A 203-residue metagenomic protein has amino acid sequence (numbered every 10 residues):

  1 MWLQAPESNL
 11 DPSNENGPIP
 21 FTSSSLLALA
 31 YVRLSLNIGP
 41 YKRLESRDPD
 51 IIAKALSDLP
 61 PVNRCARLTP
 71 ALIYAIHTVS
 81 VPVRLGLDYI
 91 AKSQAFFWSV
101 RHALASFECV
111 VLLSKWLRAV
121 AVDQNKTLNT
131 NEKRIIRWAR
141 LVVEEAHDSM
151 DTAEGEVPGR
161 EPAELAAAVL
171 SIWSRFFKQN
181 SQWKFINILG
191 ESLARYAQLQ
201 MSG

Functional and structural regions predicted by a protein language model:
M1-T127, N131-V157: Long, amphipathic alpha-helical regulatory blocks in the mid-to-C-terminal portion of eukaryotic proteins
S149-G203: Intrinsically disordered, low-complexity regulatory regions with latent secondary structure
